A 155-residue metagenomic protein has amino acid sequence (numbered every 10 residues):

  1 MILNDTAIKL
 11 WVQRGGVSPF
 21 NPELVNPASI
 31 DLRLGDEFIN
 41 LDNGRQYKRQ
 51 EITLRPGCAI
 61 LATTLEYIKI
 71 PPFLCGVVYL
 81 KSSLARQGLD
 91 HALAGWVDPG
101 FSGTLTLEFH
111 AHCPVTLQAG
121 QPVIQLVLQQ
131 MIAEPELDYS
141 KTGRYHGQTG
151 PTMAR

Functional and structural regions predicted by a protein language model:
M1-R155: DUTPase catalytic domain/fold
